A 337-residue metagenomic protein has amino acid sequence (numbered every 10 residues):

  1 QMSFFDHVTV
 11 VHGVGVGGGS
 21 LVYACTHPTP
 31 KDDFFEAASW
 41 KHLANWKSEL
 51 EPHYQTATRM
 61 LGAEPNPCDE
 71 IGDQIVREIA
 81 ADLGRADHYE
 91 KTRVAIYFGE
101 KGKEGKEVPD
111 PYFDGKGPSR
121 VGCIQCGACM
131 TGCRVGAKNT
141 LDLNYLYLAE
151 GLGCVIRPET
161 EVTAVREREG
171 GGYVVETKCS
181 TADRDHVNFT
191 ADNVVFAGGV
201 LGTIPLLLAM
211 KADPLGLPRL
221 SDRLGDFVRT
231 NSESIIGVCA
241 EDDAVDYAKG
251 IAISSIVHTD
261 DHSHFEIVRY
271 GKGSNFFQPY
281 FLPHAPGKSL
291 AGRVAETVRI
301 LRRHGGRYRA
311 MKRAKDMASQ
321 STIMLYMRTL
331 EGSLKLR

Functional and structural regions predicted by a protein language model:
Q1, V135-K138, L143, G151 (+3 more regions): Glycine-rich loop(s) and the adjacent beta-strand/alpha-helix scaffold that form part
Q1, Y97-G122, P283-Y308: Charged, glycine/proline-rich intrinsically disordered loops and linkers
Q1-C68: Redox-cofactor-proximal catalytic regions of oxidoreductases
M2-V8, G13, A63-P67, R85-Y97 (+1 more regions): A short alpha-helix-loop-beta-strand transition element characteristic of N-terminal alpha/beta dinucleotide-binding
F4-V10, G19, Y23, L43 (+2 more regions): FAD cofactor-binding and catalytic pocket of flavoenzymes
C25-T26, F34-F35, K101-G102, P205-M210: Short, solvent-exposed loop/turn and secondary-structure capping segments
P30-K31, Y97-G99, A164-R166, G202-I204 (+2 more regions): Flexible loop/turn segments at secondary-structure boundaries
N45-L152, R157-E159: Conserved redox-cofactor binding core of oxidoreductases
